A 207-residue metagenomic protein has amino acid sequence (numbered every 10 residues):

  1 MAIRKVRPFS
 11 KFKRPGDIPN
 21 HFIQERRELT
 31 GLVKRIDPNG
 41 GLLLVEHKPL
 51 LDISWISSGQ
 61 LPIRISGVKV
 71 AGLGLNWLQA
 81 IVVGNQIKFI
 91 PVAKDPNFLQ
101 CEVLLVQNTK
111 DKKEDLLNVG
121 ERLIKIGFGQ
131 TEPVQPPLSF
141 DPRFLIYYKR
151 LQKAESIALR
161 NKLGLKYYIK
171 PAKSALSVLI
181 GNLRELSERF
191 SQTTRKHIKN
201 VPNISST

Functional and structural regions predicted by a protein language model:
M1-T207: Small beta-barrel nucleic-acid-binding modules, primarily SNase/OB-fold domains and secondarily Tudor-like barrels
